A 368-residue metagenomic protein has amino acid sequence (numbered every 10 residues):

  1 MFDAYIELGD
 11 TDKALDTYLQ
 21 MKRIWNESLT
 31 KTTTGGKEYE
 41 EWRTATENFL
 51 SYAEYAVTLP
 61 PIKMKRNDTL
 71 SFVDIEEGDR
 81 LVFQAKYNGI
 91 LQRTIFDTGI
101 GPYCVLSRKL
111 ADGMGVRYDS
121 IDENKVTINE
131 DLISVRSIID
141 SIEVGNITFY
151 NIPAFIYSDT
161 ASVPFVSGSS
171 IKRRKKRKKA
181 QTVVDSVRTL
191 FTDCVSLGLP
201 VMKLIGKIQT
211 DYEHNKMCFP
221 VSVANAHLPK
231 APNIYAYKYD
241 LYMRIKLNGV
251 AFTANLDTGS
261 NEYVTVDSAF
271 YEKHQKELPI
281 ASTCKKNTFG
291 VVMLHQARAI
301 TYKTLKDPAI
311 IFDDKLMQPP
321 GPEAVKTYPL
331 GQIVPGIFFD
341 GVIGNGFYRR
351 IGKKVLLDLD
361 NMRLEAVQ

Functional and structural regions predicted by a protein language model:
M1-Q368: Pepsin/retropepsin-fold aspartyl endopeptidases
